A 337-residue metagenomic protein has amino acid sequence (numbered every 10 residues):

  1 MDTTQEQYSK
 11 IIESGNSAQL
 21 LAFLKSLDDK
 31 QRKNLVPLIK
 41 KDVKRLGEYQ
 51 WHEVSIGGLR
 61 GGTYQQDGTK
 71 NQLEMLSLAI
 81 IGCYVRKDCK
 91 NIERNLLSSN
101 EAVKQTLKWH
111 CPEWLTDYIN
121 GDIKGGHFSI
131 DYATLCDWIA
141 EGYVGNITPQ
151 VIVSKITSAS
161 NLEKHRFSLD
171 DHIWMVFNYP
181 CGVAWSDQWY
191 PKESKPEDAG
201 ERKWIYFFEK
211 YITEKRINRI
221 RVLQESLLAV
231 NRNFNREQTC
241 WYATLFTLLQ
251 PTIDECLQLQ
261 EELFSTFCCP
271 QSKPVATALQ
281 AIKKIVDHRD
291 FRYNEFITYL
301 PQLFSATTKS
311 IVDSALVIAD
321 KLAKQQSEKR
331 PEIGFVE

Functional and structural regions predicted by a protein language model:
M1-P191: Non-catalytic protein-protein interaction scaffold segments in large eukaryotic complex-forming proteins
D2-Q5, K309-E337: Eukaryotic acidic, Ser/Thr-rich intrinsically disordered low-complexity regions
G15, L24-L27, D42, Y84 (+8 more regions): Generic structural signal for hydrophobic core residues of well-folded globular domains
G145-P149, V153-E295, F304, I318 (+2 more regions): Alpha-solenoid helical repeat scaffolds
